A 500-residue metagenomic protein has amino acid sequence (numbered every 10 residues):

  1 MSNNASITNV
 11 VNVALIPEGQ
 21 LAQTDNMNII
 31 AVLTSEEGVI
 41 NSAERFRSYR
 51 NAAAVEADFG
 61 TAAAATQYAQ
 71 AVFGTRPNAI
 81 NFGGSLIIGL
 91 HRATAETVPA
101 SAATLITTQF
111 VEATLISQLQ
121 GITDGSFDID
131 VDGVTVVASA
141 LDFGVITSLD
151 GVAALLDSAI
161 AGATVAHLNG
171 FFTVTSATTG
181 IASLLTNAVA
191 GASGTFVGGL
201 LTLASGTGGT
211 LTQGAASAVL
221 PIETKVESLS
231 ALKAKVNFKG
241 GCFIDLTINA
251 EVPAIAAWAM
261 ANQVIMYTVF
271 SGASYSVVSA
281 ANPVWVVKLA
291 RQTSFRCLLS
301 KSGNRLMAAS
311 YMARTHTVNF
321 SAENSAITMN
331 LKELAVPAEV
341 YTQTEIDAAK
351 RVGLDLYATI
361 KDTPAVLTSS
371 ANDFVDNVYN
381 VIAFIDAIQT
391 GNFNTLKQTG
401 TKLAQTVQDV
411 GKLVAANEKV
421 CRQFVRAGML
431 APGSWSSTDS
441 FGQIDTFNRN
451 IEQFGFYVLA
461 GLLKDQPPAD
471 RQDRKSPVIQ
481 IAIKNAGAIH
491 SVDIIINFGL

Functional and structural regions predicted by a protein language model:
M1-G60, A64, P77-N81, P364-L500: Structured, hydrophobic secondary-structure cores that serve as assembly/anchoring elements
M1-I29, E36-D132, V137, L141-R305 (+2 more regions): Polar low-complexity, Ser/Thr/Gly/Ala/Asp/Asn-rich disordered segments used for subunit assembly and tip/surface
A100-A102, I106-S126, A138, Q213-V219 (+1 more regions): Acidic, glycine-rich low-complexity/disordered segments
S148, D157, I181-A182, L232-G241 (+7 more regions): Residue-level signal for functionally critical sites in structured catalytic/ligand-binding pockets
G162-T164, A348, Q480: Short, surface-exposed charged micro-motifs
S228-Q398, L413, P432-Y457: A glycine- and small-residue-enriched flexible loop/hinge signal that marks low-structured segments
